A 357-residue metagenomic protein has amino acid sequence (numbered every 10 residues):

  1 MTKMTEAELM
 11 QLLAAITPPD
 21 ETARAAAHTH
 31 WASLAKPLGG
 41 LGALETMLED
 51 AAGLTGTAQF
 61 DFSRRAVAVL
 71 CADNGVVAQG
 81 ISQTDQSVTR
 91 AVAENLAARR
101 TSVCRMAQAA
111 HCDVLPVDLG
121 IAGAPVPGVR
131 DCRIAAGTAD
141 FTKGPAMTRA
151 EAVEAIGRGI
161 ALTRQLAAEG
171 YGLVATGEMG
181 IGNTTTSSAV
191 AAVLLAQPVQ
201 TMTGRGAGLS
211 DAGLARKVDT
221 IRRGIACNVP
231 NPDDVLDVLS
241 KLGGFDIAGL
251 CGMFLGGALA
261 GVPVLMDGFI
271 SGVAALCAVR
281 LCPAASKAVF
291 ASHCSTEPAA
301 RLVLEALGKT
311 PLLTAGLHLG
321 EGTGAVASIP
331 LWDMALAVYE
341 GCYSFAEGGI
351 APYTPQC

Functional and structural regions predicted by a protein language model:
T2-C357: N-terminal loops that bind phosphate or other acidic moieties and the adjacent beta-alpha structural core
